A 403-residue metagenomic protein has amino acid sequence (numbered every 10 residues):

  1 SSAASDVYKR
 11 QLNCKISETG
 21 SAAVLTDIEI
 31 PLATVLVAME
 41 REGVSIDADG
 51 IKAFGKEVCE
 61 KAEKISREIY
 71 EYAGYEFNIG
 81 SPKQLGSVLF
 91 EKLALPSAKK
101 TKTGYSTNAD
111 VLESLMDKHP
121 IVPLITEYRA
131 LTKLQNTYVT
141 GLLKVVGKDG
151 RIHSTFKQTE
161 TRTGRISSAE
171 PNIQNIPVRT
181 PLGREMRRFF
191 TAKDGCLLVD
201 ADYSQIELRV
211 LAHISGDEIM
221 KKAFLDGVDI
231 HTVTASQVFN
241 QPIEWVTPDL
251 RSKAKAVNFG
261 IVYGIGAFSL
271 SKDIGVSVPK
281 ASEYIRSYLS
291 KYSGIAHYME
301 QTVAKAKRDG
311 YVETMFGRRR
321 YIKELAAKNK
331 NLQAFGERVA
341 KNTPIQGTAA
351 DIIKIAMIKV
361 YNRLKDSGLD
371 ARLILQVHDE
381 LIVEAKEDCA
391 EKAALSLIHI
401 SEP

Functional and structural regions predicted by a protein language model:
S1-S2, D6-P181, T191, L197 (+6 more regions): Conserved "right-hand" nucleotidyltransferase catalytic core of DNA-directed polymerases
A3-A4, I400-P403: A short, hydrophobic C-terminal helix/tail in secreted or cell-surface proteins
L12-A22, E218-F224, P242-V246: Short, polar/flexible loop-turn hinges at active-site or ligand-entry regions and domain interfaces
I16-I28, L32, I352, A356-V377 (+1 more regions): Active-site palm subdomain of RNA-directed nucleic acid polymerases
R41, D149, H153-S154, Q158-T161 (+3 more regions): Conserved catalytic core of nucleic-acid polymerases
L89-P96, V383-K392: Short glycine/threonine-rich loop-to-helix capping motif typified by GTGT followed within a few residues by an Asp-Pro
F189-L211, F224-K253: Conserved catalytic alpha/beta cores of large enzymes that bind or transform nucleotide phosphates and polynucleotides
A394-L397: Short amphipathic alpha-helices in soluble, non-transmembrane regions that often serve as interface/regulatory elements
